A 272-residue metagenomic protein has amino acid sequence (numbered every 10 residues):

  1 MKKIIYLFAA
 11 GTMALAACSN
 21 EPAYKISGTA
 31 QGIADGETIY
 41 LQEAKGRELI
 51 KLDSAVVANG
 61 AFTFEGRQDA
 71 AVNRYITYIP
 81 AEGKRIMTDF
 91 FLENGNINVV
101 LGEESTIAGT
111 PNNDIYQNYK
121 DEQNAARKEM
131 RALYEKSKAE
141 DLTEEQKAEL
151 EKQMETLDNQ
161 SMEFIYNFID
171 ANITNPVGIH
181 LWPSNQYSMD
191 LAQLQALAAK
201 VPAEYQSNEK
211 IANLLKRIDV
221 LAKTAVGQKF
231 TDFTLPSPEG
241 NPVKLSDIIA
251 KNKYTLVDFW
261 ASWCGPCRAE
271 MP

Functional and structural regions predicted by a protein language model:
M1-T29: Bacterial Sec-dependent N-terminal signal peptides
C18-E163: A non-transmembrane, solvent-exposed segment enriched in polar/low-complexity residues
Y24, K229-F230: Hydrophobic core residues within well-ordered beta-strands of beta-rich domains
L49-I50, K229, K253: Short, small/polar residue-rich loop motifs at catalytic or cofactor-binding pockets
I79, R85, T106, N113 (+3 more regions): N-terminal targeting signals for export/organelle localization
T234-T255: A short beta-strand-turn-helix
K253-T255, F259-P272: Conserved redox-active cysteine motifs that mediate thiol-disulfide chemistry, especially di-cysteine Cys-X(1-2)-Cys
